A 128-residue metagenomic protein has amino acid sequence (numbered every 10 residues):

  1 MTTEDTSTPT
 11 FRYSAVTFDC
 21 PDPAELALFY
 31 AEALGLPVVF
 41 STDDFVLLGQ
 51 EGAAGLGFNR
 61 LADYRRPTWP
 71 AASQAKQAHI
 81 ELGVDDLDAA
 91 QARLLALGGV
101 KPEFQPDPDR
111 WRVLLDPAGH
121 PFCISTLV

Functional and structural regions predicted by a protein language model:
M1-A27, Q77-V84, S125-V128: N-terminal beta-strand motif that seeds the catalytic metal site of vicinal oxygen chelate
S7-A62, A89-A92, A96, P102-F104 (+1 more regions): Core segments of cupin and vicinal oxygen chelate
L48-E51, L114-P117, L127: Active-site beta-strand termini and strand-to-loop segments that position acidic
D63-W69: A short, acidic/glycine-rich surface segment
W69-A72, W111: Tryptophan-centered motif/residue detector
A72-L94: Mid-chain, well-packed structural core segment of small domains
